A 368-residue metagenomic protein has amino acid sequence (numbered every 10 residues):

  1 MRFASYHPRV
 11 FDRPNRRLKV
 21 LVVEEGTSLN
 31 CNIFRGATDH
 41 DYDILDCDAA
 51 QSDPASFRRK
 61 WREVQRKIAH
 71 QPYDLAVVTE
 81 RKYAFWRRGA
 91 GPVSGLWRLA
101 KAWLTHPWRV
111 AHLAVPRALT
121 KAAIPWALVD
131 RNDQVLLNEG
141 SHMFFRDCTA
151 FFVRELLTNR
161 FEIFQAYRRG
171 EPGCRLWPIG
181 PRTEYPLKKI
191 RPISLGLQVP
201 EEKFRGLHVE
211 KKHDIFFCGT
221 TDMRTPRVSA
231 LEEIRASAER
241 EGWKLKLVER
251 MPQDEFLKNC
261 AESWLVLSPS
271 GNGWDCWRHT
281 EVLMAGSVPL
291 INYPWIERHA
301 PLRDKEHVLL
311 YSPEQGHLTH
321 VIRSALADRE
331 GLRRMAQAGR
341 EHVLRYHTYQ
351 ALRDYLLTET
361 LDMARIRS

Functional and structural regions predicted by a protein language model:
R2-E281, P289-P301, M363: Nucleotide-sugar donor-binding catalytic core of glycosyltransferases
L257-R367: Catalytic binding pocket for nucleotide-activated donors in carbohydrate/polymer assembly enzymes
